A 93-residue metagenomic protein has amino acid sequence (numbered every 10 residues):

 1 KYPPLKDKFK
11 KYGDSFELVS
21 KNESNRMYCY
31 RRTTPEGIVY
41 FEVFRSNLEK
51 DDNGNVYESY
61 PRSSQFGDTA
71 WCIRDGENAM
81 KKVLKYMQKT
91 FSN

Functional and structural regions predicted by a protein language model:
K1-E58: Short N-terminal "domain-start" leader segments that mark the transition from disordered tails or signal peptides into
T33-T34, T69, T90: Residue-identity detector for threonine
S46, A79, F91: Functionally constrained cores in energy, signaling, and assembly domains
P61-N78: A short, exposed loop/beta-hairpin motif centered on an aromatic-Gly-Thr core
K85-N93: Short arginine-rich
